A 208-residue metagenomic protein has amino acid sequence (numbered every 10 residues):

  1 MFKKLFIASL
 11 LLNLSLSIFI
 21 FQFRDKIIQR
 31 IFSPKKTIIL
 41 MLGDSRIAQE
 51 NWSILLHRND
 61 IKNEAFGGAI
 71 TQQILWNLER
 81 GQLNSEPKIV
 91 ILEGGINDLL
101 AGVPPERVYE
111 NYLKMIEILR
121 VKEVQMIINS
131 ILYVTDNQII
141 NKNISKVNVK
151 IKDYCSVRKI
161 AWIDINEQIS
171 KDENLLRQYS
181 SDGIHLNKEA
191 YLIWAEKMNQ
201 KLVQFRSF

Functional and structural regions predicted by a protein language model:
K4-I20: Hydrophobic membrane-insertion alpha-helices, especially the h-region of bacterial N-terminal signal peptides
F21-K114, T135-S145: Conserved SGNH/GDSL esterase-like catalytic core that processes O-acyl groups on lipids and polysaccharides
L42-D44, N129, I163: Active-site flanking residues adjacent to catalytic metal/cofactor-binding acidic residues
A65, S130, D164-N166: Residue-level recognition of beta-strand->loop/alpha-helix junctions
E93, N129-S130: Alpha/beta-hydrolase-fold catalytic nucleophile elbow
M115-L119, C155: Hydrophobic positions in alpha-helices of CheY-like receiver
K122-Q125: A short helix->loop->beta-strand "cap" motif at the edges of active sites that frequently abuts
T135-F208: Catalytic His-Asp segment of secreted/periplasmic serine-dependent ester chemistry enzymes
